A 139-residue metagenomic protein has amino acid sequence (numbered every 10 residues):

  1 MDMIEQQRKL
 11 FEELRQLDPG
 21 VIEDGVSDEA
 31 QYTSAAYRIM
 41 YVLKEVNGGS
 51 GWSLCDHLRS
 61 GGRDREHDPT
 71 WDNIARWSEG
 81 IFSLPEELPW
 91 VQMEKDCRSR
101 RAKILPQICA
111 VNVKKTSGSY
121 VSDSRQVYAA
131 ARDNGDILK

Functional and structural regions predicted by a protein language model:
M1-G80: Active-site and ligand/interface coordination hotspots across diverse enzymes and nucleic-acid-associated assemblies
M40, D72, W77-K139: Internal alpha/beta domain cores that form substrate/cofactor-binding pockets in large enzymes and binding proteins
